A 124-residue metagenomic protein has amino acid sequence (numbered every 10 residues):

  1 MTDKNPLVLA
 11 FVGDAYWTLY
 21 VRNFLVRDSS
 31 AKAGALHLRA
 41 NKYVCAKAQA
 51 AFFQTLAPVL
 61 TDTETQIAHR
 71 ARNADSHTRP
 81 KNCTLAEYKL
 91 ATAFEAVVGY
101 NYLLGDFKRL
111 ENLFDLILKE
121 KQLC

Functional and structural regions predicted by a protein language model:
M1-C124: Double-stranded RNA-binding/processing signature
